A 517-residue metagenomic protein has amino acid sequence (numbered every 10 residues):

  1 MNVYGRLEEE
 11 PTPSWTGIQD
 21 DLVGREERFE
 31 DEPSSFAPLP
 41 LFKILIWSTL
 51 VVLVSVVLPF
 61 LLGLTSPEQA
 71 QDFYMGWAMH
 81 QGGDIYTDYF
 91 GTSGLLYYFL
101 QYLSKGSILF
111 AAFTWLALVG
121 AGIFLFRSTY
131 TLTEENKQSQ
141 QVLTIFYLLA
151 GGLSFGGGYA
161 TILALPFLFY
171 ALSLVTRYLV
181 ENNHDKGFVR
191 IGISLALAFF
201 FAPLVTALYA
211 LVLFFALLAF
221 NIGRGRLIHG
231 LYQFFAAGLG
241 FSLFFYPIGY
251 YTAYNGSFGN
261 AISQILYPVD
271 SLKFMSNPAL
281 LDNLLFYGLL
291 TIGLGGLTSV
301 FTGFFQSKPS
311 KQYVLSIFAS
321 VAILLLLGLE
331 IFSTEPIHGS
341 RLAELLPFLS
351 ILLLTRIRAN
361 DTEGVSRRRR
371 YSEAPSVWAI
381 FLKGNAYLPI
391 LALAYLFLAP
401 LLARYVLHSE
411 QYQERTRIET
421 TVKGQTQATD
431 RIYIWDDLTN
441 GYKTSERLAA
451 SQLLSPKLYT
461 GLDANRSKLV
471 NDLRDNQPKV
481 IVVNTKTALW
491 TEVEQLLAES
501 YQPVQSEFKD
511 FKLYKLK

Functional and structural regions predicted by a protein language model:
L61-M75, Y86-L100, G256, E410-E414: Extracytoplasmic catalytic/substrate-binding loops of multi-pass membrane glycan-assembly enzymes
A111-E134, Y170: Transmembrane-helix motifs of polytopic, lipid-linked glycan transferases
L125-A150: Transmembrane-helix signature of polytopic, membrane-embedded enzymes that assemble or transfer cell-envelope glycans
T133, F169-F188, S299-S310, I357: Membrane-interface transmembrane helices that cradle and orient dolichyl/undecaprenyl
F155-L165: Short acidic/glycine- and proline-prone juxtamembrane loop motifs at membrane-interface regions of multi-pass membrane
K186-V205, Y209, L213-F214, L325-E330: Membrane-interface alpha helices of multi-pass inner-membrane proteins
T334-W378: Hydrophobic/aromatic-rich transmembrane helices and adjacent perimembrane loops
V406-D463, S467-E492, F508-K509: Short periplasmic/luminal acceptor-recognition loop of GT-C membrane glycosyltransferases, typified by
